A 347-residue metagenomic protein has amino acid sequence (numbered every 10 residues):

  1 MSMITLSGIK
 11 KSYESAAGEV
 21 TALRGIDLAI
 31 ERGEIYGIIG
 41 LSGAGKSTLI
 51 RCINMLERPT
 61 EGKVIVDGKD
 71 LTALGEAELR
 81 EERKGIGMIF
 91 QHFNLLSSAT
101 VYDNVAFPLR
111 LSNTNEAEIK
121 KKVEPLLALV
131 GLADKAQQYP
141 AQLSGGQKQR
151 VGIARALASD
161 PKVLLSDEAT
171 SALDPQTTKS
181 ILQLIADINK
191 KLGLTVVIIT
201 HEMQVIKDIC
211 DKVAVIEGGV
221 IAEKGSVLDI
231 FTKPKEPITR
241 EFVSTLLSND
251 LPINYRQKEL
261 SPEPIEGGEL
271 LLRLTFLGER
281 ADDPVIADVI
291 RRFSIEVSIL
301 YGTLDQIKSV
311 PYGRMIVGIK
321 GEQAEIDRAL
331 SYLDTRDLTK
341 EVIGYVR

Functional and structural regions predicted by a protein language model:
A17, L71-G87, L111, E116 (+1 more regions): ABC ATPase NBD coupling module
N54: Helix-to-loop junction immediately C-terminal to a conserved catalytic motif
K69-D70, A106, R110, A117-D134: Conserved ABC ATPase "signature" region
A99-A106: Short coil-to-helix segment of the ABC ATPase nucleotide-binding domain corresponding to the Q-loop/switch region
Q138-A141, A158-S159, S166: Conserved signature/switch motifs of ABC ATPase nucleotide-binding domains
I206-D208: A short, surface-exposed alpha-helical micro-motif characterized by mixed small hydrophobic and charged/polar residues
K224-G225, K233: ABC ATPase "signature
